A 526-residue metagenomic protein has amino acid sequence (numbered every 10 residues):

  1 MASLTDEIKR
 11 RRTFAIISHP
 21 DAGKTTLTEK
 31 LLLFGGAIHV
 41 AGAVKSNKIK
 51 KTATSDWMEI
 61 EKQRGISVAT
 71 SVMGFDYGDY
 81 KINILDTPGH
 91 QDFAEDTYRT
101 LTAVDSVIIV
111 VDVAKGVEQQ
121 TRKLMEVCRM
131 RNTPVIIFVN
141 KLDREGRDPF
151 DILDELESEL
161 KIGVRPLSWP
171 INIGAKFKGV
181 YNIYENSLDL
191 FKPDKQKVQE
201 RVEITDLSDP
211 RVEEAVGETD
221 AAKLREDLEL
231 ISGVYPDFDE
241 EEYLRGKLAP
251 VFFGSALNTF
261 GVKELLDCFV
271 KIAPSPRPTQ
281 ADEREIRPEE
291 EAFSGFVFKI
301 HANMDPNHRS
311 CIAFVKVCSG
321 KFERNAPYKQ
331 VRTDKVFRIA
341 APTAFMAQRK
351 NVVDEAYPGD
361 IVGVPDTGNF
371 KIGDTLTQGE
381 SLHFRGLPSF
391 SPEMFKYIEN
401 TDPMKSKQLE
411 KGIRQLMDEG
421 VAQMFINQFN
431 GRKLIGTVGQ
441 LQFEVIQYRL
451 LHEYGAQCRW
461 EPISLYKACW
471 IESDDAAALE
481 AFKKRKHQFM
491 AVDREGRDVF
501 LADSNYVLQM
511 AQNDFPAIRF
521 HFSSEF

Functional and structural regions predicted by a protein language model:
M1-F526: Structural and coupling elements of P-loop NTPases
